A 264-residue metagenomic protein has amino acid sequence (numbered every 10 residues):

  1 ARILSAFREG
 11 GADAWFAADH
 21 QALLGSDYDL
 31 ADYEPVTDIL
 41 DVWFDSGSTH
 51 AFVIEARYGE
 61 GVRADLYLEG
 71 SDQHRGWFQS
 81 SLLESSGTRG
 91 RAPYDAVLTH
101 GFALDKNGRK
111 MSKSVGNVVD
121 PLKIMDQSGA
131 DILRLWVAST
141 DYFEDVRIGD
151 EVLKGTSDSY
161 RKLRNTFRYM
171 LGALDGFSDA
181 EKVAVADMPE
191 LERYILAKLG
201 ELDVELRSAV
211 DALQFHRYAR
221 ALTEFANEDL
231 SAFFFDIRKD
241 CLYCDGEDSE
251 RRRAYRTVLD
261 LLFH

Functional and structural regions predicted by a protein language model:
A1-G176, I195-R238, L242-Y243, T257-H264: Structured secondary-structure scaffolds
K182-V183: Generic long, charged, amphipathic alpha-helical segments
D187-Y194: The feature captures the catalytic groove of carbohydrate-active enzymes
